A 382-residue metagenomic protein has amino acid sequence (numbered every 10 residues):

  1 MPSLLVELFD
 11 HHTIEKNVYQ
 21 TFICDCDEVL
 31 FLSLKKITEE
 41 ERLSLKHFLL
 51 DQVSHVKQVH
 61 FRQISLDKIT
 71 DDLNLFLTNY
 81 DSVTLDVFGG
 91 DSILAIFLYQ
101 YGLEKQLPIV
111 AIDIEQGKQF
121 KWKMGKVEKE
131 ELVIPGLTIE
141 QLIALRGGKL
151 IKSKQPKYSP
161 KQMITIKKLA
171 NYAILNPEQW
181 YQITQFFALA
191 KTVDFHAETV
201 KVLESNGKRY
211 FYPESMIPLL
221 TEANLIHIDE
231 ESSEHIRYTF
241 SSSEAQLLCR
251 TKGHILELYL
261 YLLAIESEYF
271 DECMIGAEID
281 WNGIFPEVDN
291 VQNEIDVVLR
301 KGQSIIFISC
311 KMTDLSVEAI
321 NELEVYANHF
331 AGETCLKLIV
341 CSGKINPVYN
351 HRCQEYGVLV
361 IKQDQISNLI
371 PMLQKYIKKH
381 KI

Functional and structural regions predicted by a protein language model:
M1-S82, F97-Y261, E266-D271, A277-Q292 (+4 more regions): Long, low-complexity, Lys/Arg-enriched
H11-H12, G89-D91, T313: Short glycine-rich anion-binding loops that position phosphate/pyrophosphate groups of nucleotides and phosphorylated
S33, V87, C310: Short glycine-centered, acidic/aromatic-flanked micro-motifs in structured strand/loop junctions that mark active-site
D81-G89: Short N-terminal targeting/anchoring amphipathic segment
F88, S92-A95, Y101: Extended, well-folded catalytic/binding cores that form a central cleft or groove in large enzyme and scaffold domains
L248-T251, K311-L315: Short, contiguous acidic/charged loop-to-helix segments that flank catalytic cores in large enzymes
A264, V297-L299, I306-D314, L323: Conserved catalytic cores of phosphodiester-cleaving nucleases, focusing on short active-site segments
A319: Glycine-rich, small/acidic residue-mixed loop/short-helix segments
